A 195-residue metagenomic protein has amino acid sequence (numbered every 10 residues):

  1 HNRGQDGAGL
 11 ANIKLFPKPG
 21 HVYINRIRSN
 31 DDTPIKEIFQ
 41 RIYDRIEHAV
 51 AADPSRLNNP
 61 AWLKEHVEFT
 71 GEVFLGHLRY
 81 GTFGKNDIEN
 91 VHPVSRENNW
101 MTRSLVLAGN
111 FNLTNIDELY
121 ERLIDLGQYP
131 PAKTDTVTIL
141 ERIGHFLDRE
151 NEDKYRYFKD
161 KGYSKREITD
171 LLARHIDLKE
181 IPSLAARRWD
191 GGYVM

Functional and structural regions predicted by a protein language model:
H1-M195: Conserved short alpha-helical segments that host acidic/polar catalytic motifs at enzyme active sites
